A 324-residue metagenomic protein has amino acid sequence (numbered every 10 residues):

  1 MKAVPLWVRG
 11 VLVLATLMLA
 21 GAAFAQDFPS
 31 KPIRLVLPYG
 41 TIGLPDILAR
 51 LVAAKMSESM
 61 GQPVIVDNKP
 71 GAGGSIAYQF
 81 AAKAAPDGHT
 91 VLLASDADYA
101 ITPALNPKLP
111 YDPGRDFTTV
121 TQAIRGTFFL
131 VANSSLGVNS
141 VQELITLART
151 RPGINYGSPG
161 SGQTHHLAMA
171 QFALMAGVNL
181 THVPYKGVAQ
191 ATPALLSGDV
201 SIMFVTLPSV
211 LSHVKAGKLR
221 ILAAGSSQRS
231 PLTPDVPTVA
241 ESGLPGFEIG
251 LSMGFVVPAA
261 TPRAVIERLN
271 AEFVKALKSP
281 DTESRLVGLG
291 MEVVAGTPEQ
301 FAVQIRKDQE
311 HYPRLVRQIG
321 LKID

Functional and structural regions predicted by a protein language model:
M1-L12: Bacterial N-terminal signal peptides that target proteins for export
A20-A22: N-terminal signal peptide c-region/cleavage motif recognized by signal peptidases
A25-R115, G153-N155, S161, G177-I202 (+3 more regions): N-terminal (or domain-start) structured segment
S30-P32, L174-M175, K215, E241 (+1 more regions): An extracytoplasmic/periplasmic, membrane-proximal ligand-sensing/linker region
M56, K83-H89, A104-Q190, V239 (+1 more regions): Hinge/capping helix and adjacent helix->loop/strand transition within the periplasmic-binding protein
D98-K108, H166, Q171-M175, I202-V236: A ligand-binding cleft/hinge motif common to bilobed small-molecule-binding domains
V210-K278, E310: C-terminal lobe and pocket-closing loops of periplasmic/extracytoplasmic Venus-flytrap solute-binding proteins
